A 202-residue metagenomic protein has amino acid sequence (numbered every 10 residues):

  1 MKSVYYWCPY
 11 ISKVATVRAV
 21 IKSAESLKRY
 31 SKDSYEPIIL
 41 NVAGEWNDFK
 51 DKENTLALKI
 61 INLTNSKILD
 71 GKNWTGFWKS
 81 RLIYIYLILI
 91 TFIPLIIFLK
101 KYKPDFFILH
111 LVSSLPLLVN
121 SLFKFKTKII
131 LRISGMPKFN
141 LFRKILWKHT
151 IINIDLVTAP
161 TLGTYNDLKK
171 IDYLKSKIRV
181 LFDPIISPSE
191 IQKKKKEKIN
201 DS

Functional and structural regions predicted by a protein language model:
M1-K2, Q192-S202: Nucleotide-sugar donor-binding and catalytic loop/hinge architecture of NDP-sugar-dependent glycosyltransferases
Y6-V14, S26-I85, T164, K169-I171: N-terminal strand-loop element at the rim of the active site of nucleotide-sugar-dependent glycosyltransferases
V17-E25: A conserved mid-protein helix/loop that constitutes part of the nucleotide-sugar donor-binding site
I83, L99, I129-D155, Y173: A conserved, positively charged/aromatic
L87-T91, L109-L115, I133: Short His-centered aromatic/hydrophobic patch
K103-D105: Proline-aspartate-enriched helix->loop->beta-strand connector
F107, N153-L162: A short beta-strand/loop micro-motif in the catalytic core of glycosyltransferases that engages the nucleotide-sugar
G163, P184: Carbohydrate-associated surface elements
